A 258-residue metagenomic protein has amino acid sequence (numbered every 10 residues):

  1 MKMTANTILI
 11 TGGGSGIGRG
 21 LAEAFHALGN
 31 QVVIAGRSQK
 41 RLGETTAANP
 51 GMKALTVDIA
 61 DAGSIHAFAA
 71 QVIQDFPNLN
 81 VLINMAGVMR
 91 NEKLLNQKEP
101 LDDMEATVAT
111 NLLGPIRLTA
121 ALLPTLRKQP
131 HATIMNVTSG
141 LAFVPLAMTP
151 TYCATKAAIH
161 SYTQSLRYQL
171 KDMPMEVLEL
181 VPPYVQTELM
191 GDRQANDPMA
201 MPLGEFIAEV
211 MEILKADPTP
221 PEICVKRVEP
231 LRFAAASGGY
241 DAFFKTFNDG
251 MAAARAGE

Functional and structural regions predicted by a protein language model:
G12-G16: Conserved glycine-rich cofactor-binding loop
L28-E44: Conserved glycine-rich Rossmann-like NAD(P)H-binding loop of the short-chain dehydrogenase/reductase
T56-A70: The beta1-alpha1 cofactor-binding region of Rossmann-like NAD(H)/NADP(H)-dependent oxidoreductases
H66, M89-E105, M148-T151: Conserved mid-core segment of classical short-chain dehydrogenase/reductases
T119, T155: Active-site helix of classical SDR
S139: Residue(s) in the substrate-gating loop at a strand-loop-helix junction that position the organic substrate next
E179, G191, A195-G238: C-terminal helical subdomain
